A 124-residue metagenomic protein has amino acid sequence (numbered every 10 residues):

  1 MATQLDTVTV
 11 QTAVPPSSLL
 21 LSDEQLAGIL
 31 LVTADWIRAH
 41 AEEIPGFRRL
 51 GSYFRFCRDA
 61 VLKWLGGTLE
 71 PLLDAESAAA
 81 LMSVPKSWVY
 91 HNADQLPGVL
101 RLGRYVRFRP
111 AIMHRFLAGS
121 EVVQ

Functional and structural regions predicted by a protein language model:
M1-Q124: Basic Lys/Arg-rich amphipathic helical interaction modules
